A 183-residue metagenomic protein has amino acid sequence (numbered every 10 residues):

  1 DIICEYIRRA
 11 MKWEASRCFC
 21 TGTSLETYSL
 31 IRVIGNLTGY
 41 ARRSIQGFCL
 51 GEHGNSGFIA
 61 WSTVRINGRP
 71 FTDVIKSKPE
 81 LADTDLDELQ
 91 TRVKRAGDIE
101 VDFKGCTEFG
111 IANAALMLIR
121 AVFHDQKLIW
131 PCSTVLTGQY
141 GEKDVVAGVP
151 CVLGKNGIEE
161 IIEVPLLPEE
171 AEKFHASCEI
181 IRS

Functional and structural regions predicted by a protein language model:
D1-I3, T23-T27: Gly/Ser/Thr-rich loops at beta-strand to alpha-helix junctions that form or flank small-molecule/cofactor-binding
D1-M11: Internal, conserved structured core segments that host functional sites
A10-R17, E26-S183: C-terminal substrate-binding/catalytic lobe of Rossmann-fold NAD(P)-dependent dehydrogenases
